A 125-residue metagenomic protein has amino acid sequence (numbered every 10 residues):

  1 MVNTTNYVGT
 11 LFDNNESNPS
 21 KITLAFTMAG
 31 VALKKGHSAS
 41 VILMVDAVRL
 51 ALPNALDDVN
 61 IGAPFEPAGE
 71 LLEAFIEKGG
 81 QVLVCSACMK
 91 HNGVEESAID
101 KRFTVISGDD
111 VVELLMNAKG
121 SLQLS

Functional and structural regions predicted by a protein language model:
V8-I22, A55-L56: Short, glycine-rich nucleotide/cofactor-binding loops
I22-K35, V41: Histidine-anchored nucleotide/phosphate-binding helix
A29, A39-M44, V82-S86: Short internal beta-strands
L33-K34, I76, L115-M116: Anion (oxyanion) recognition and catalysis
A47-I61: N-terminal beta-loop-helix "entrance" segment that forms/cooperates in small-molecule cofactor or anionic ligand
D58-S86: A glycine-rich helix N-cap at a beta->alpha junction
F103-G108: Short acidic-hydrophobic, aromatic-tinged amphipathic segments that line or gate anion-handling sites
S121-L122: Short, well-ordered beta-strand core segments
